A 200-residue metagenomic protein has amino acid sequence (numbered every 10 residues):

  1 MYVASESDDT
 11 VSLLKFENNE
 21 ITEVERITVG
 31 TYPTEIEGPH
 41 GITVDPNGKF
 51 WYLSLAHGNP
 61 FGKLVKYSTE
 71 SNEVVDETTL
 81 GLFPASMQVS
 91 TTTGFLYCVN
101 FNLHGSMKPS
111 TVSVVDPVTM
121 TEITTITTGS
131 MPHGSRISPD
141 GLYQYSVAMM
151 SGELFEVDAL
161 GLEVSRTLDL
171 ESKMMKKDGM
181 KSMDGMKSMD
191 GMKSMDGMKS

Functional and structural regions predicted by a protein language model:
M1-S200: Predominantly soluble domains enriched in secretory-pathway, periplasmic, or organellar proteins
